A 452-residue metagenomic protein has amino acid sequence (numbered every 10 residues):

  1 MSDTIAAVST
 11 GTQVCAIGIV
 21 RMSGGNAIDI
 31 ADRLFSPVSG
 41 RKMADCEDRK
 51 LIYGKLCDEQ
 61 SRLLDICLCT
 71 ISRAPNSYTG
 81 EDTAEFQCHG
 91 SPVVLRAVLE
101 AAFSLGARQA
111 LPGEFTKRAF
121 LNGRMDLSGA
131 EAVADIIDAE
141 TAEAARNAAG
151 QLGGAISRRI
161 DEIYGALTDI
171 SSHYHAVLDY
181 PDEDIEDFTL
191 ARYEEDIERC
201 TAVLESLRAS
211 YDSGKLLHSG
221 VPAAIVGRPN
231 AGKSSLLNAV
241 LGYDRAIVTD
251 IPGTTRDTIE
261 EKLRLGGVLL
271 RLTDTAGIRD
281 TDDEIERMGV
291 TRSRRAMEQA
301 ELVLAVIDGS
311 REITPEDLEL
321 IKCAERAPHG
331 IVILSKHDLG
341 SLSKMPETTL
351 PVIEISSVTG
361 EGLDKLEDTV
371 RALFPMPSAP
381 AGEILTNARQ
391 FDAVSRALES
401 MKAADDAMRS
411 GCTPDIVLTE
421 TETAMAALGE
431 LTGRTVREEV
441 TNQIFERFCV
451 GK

Functional and structural regions predicted by a protein language model:
M1-R146, G150, G154, I331: A glycine-rich (often HGG/GG-containing) alpha/beta subdomain
S2-T12, G54-K55, A144-R264, T281-D283 (+1 more regions): C-terminal-of-GTPase-core extension/linker across diverse P-loop GTPases
I52-R73, G253-T281, Q299-L302: Switch I (G2) and immediately adjacent beta-strands of P-loop GTPase domains
H89, I307-S310, K336-H337: Structural motif
L241, A276-G277, E301, D308 (+1 more regions): Short glycine-/small-residue-rich Rossmann-like dinucleotide-binding loops
L272, V306, I333: Generic enzyme active-site microenvironment
I278, E286-V290, L318: Short alpha-helix of the ABC ATPase nucleotide-binding domain corresponding to the H-loop/switch region
E286-S310: Inter-motif core of Ras-like GTPase G domains
